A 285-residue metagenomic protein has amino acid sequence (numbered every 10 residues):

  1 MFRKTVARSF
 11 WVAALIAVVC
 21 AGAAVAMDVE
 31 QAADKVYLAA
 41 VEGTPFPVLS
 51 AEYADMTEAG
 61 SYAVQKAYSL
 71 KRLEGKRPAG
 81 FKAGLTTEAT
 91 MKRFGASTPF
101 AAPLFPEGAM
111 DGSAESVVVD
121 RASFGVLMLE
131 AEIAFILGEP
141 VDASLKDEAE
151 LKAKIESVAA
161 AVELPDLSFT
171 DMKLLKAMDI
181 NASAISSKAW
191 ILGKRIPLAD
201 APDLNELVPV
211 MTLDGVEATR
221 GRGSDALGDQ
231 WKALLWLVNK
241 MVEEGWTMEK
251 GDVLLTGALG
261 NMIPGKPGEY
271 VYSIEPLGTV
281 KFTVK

Functional and structural regions predicted by a protein language model:
F2-V12: Bacterial N-terminal signal peptides that target proteins for export
W11-A21: Bacterial N-terminal signal peptides
G22-A26: Sec/Tat signal peptide C-region and signal peptidase I cleavage site
M27-L227, I263, L277-K285: Catalytic-core "active-site belt" of small-molecule-metabolizing enzymes, emphasizing His/Asp/Glu-rich regions
D252, G268-E269: Structural motif
